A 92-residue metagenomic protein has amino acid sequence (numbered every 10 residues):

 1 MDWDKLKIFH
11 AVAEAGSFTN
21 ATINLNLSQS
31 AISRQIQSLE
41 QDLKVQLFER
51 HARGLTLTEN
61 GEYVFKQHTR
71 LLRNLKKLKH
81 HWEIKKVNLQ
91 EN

Functional and structural regions predicted by a protein language model:
D2-K5, Q29, G61: The N-cap/first-turn positions of alpha helices within or immediately adjacent to helix-turn-helix DNA-binding domains
A11-N26: Short helix-boundary/capping micro-motifs
T19, Q37-K44, K76: Residue-level detection of the helix-turn-helix DNA-binding "recognition helix"
I23-N24, Q41, E62: Alpha-helical residues within the helix-turn-helix
E40-L57: A short LG(V/I)-centered, amphipathic sequence patch enriched for acidic residue(s) preceding the LG motif
G61, F65-L75: Coiled-coil helix of the DHp
I84-N92: Interdomain hinge and pocket-entrance segments immediately C-terminal to HTH DNA-binding domains
